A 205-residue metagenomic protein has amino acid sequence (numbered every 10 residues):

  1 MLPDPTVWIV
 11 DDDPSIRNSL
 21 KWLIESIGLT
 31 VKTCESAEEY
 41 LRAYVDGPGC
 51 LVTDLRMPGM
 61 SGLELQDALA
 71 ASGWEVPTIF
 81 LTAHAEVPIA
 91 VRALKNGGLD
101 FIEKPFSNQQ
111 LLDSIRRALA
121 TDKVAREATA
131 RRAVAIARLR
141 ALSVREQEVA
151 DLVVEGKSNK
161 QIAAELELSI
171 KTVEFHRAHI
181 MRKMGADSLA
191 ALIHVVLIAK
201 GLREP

Functional and structural regions predicted by a protein language model:
W8, D46-V52: Active-site beta3 strand of CheY-like receiver
E35-S36, S61-D67: Acidic catalytic/metal-coordinating carboxylates
D54, T82: Active-site residues of response regulator receiver
M57: Receiver (REC) domain active-site loop signature in two-component systems and cognate sites in sensor histidine kinases
E86-P88, I102-R116, E165: C-terminal output helix
A133-K171: Helix-turn-helix DNA-binding segment
A178-P205: Basic, Lys/Arg-enriched C-terminal extension of HTH/homeodomain DNA-binding domains
